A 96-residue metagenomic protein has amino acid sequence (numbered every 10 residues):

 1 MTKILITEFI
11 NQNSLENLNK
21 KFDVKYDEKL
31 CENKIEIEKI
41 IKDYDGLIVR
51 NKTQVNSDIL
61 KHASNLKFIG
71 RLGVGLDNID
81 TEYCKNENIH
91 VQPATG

Functional and structural regions predicted by a protein language model:
M1-Y44: N-terminal glycine-/charge-rich "phosphate-binding" loop or analogous flexible N-terminal tail
L5, G46-G96: Phosphate/diphosphate ligand-binding glycine-rich loop within oxidoreductases
